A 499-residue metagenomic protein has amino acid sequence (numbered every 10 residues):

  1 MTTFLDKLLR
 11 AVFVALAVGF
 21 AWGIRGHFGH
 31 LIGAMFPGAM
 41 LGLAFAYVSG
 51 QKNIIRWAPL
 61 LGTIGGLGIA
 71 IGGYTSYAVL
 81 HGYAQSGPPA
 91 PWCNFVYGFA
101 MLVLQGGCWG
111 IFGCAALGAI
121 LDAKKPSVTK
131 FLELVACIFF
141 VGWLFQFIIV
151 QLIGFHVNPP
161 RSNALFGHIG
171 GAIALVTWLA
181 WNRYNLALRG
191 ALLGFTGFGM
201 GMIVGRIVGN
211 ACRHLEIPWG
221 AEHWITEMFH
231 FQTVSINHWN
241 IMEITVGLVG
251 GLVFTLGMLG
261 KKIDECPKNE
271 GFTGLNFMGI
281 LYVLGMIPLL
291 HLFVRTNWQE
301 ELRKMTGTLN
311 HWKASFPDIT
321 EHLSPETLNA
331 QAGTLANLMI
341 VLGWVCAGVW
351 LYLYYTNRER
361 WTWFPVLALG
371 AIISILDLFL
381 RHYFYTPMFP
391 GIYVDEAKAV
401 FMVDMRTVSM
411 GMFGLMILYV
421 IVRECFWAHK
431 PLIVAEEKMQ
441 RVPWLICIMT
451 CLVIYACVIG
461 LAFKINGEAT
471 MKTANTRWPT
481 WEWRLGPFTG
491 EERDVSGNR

Functional and structural regions predicted by a protein language model:
M1-Y83, A90-T129, M449-Y455, A462: N-terminal signal-anchor module of multipass membrane proteins
T2-F13, I55-G68, A123-L144, V157-F166 (+4 more regions): Cytoplasm-facing juxtamembrane segments at the starts of transmembrane helices in multi-pass membrane proteins
F20-R25, Q146-H156, A211-C212, F293-E301 (+2 more regions): Juxtamembrane "helix-exit" motif on the non-cytosolic side of transmembrane helices
F36-Y47, V103-I120, F166-W178, E243-K262 (+2 more regions): Hydrophobic cores of alpha-helical transmembrane segments in multi-pass inner/ER membrane proteins, independent
I64-S76, M101-C114, L132-V150, F166-A174 (+6 more regions): Alpha-helical transmembrane segments of multi-pass integral membrane proteins
R189, F198-L309: Long, internal scaffold/assembly segments composed of regular secondary structure
S315-I319, G411, G467-R499: Membrane-interface segments at or immediately adjacent to transmembrane helices that form the boundary between
Y354-W481: Extended, charge-rich low-complexity regions and/or helical-solenoid scaffolds
